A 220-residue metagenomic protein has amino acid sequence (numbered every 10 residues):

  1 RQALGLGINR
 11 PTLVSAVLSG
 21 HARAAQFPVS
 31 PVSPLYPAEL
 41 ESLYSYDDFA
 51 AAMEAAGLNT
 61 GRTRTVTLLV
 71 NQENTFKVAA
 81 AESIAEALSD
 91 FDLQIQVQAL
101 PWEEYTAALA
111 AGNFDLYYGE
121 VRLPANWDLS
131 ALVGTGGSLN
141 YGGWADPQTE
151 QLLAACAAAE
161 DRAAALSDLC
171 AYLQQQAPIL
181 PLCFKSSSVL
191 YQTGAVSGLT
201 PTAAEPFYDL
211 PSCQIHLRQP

Functional and structural regions predicted by a protein language model:
R1-A3, L35-Y44, V70-N74, S138-G142 (+1 more regions): Second-shell loop/turn segments in exported
R1-S33, C170-C183: Periplasmic-binding protein-like
Q2, L6, P11, S15 (+8 more regions): Solvent-exposed, polar/charged alpha-helical surfaces in well-ordered, non-transmembrane soluble domains, broadly
R10-L13, A22-A24, S33-Y36, Q72-F76 (+3 more regions): Solvent-exposed loop/turn segments at secondary-structure junctions within structured extracellular/periplasmic domains
V14-S15, Q96-Y105, S130-A195, Q219-P220: Extracytoplasmic/peripheral linker and loop segments enriched in polar/acidic and small residues with frequent Thr/Pro
R23-A56, N74-K77: Structural transition elements
A56-L123: Ligand/substrate-recognition segments at binding pockets and active sites
Q192-P220: Long beta-strand-rich cores associated with HINT superfamily self-processing modules
